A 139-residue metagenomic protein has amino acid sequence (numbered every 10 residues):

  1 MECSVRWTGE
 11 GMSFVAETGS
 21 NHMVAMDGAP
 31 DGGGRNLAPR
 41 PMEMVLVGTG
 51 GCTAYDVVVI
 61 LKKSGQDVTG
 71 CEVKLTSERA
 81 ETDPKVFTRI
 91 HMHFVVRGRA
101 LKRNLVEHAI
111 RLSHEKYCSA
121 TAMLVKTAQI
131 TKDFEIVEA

Functional and structural regions predicted by a protein language model:
M1-V47, V58-A139: Extended beta-strand/beta-hairpin segments
